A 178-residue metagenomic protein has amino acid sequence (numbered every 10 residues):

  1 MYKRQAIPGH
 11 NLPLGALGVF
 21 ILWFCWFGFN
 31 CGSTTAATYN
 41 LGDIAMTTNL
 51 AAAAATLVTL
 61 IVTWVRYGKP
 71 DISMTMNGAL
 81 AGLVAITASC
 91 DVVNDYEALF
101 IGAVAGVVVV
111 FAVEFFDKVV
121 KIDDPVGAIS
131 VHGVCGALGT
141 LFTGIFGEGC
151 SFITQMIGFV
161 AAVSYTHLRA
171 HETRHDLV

Functional and structural regions predicted by a protein language model:
M1-Q5, T166-T173: Conserved small/polar residues in nucleotide/adenosyl-binding loops
K3-G9, K69, E114, K118: Membrane-interfacial helix termini and the short, flexible loops that connect transmembrane helices in multi-pass
A6-N11, A37-T47: Interfacial loop-to-helix junctions that mark the boundaries of transmembrane helices in multi-pass membrane
G9-P13, P70-A79, G127: Cytoplasmic-side transmembrane-helix entry/capping segments in multi-pass membrane proteins
V19, W23-F27, C31, A51-W64 (+5 more regions): Transmembrane alpha-helical segments of multi-pass membrane transport proteins and ion-pumping complexes
C31-Y39, C150-T154: Membrane-interface helix termini and inter-helical loops of multi-pass transporters
T34-N40, T87-Y96: Helix-coil boundary and interhelical linker segments in multi-pass alpha-helical membrane proteins
G42-A52, Y96-A103: Structural signature of hydrophobic alpha-helical transmembrane segments
